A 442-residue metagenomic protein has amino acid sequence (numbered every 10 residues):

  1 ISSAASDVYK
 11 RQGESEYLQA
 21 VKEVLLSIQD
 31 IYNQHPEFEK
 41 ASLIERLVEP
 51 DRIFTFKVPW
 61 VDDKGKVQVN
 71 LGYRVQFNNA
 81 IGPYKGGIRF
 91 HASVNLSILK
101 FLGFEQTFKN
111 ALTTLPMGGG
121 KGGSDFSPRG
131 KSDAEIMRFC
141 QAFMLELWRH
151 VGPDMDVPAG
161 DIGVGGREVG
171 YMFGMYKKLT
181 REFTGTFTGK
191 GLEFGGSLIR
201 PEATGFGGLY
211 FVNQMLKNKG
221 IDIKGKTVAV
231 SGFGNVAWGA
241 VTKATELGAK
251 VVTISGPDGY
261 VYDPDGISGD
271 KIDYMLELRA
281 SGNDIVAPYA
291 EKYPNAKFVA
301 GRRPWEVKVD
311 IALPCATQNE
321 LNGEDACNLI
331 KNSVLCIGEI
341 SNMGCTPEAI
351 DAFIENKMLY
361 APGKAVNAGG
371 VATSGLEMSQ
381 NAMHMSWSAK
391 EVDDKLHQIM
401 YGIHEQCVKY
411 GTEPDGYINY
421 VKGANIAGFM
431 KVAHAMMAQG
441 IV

Functional and structural regions predicted by a protein language model:
I1-A5, Y9: Single conserved hydrophobic/aromatic residue that forms the stacking wall/gate of nucleotide- or nucleobase-binding
E37-K66: Structured beta-strand/loop patches that form or line metal/cofactor-binding pockets in enzymes
H91, N110-K224: Glycine/serine-rich phosphate-binding loop and adjoining beta1-alpha1 elements at the start of nucleotide-handling
G191, G196-E306: Glycine-rich phosphate/diphosphate-binding loop of Rossmann-like nucleotide-binding domains
Y274, L278-V334, E339-N342, P347: Accessory "access/gating" subregions that flank catalytic or transport cores
A316-H384: Rossmann-fold NAD(P)-binding glycine/threonine-rich loop
A382-G440: Mobile late-domain/C-terminal helix-loop "cap" segments that border catalytic sites or the cytosolic face
